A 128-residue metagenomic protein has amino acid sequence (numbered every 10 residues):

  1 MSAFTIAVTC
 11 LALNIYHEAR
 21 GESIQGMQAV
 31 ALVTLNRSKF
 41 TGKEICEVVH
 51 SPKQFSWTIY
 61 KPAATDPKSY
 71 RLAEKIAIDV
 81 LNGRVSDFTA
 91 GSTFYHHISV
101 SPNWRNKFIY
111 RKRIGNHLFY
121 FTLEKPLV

Functional and structural regions predicted by a protein language model:
S2-V128: Bacterial extracytoplasmic/cell-wall-associated proteins, especially those involved in peptidoglycan
